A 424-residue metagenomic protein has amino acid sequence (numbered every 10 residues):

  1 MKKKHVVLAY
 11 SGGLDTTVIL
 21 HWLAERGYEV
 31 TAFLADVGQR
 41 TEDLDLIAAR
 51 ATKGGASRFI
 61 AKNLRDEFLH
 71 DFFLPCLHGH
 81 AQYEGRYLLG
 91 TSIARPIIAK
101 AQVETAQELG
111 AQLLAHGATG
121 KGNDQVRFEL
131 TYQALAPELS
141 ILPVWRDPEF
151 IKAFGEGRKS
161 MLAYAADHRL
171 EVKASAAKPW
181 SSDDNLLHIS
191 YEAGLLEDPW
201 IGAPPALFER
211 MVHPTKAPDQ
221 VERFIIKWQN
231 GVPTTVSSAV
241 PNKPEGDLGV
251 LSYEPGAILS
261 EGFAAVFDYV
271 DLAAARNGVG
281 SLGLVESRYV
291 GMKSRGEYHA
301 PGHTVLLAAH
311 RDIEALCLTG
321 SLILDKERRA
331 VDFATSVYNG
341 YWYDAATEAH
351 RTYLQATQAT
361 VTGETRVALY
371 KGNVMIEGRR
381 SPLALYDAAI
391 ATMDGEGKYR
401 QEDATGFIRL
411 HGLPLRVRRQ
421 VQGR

Functional and structural regions predicted by a protein language model:
M1-A9, L14-R424: Nucleotide-activated chemistry modules centered on ATP-dependent adenylation/adenylyltransferase
